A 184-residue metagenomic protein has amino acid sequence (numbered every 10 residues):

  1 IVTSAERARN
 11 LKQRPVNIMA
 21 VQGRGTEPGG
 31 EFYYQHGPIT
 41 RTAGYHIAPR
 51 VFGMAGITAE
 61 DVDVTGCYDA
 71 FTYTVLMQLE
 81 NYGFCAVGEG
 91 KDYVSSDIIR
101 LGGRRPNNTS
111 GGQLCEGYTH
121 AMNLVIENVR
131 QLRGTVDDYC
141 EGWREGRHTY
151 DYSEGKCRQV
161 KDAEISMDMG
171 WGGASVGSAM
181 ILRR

Functional and structural regions predicted by a protein language model:
I1-E6, E116-V136: Active-site-proximal alpha-helical scaffold in enzymes
I1-H46, S95-T109, I126, Y139-W143 (+4 more regions): Condensing-enzyme catalytic core mediating Claisen C-C bond formation in acyl metabolism
V21-G25, D63-T72, G112-Q113: A short beta-alpha structural unit
G30-Q35, D69-D92, V176-I181: Short glycine/threonine-rich loop-to-helix capping motif typified by GTGT followed within a few residues by an Asp-Pro
I39-A55, N128-G134: Short, well-ordered amphipathic alpha-helical segments that serve as non-catalytic structural scaffolds within diverse
Y45-H46, R50, E60, D69-M77 (+2 more regions): Feature representing long, continuous alpha-helical segments
A55-G66, N108-E116, D138, Y152: Hydrophobic alpha-helical bundle architecture
T58-D61, V136-A163: Flexible, glycine/charged-enriched surface loops at secondary-structure junctions
